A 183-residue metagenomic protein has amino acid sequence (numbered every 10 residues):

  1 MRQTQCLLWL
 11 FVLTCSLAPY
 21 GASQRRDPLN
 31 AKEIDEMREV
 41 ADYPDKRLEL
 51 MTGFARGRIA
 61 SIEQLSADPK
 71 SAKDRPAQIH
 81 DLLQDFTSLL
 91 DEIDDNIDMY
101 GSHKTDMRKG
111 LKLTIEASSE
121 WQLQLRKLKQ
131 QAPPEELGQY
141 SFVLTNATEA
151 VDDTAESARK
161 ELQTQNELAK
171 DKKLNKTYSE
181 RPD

Functional and structural regions predicted by a protein language model:
M1-W9: Bacterial N-terminal signal peptides that target proteins for export
Q3, C15-R25: Bacterial Sec-dependent signal peptides at the C-terminal "C-region" and cleavage site
L8-S16: Bacterial N-terminal signal peptides
A22-D183: Long, charged/polar, soluble alpha-helical segments
